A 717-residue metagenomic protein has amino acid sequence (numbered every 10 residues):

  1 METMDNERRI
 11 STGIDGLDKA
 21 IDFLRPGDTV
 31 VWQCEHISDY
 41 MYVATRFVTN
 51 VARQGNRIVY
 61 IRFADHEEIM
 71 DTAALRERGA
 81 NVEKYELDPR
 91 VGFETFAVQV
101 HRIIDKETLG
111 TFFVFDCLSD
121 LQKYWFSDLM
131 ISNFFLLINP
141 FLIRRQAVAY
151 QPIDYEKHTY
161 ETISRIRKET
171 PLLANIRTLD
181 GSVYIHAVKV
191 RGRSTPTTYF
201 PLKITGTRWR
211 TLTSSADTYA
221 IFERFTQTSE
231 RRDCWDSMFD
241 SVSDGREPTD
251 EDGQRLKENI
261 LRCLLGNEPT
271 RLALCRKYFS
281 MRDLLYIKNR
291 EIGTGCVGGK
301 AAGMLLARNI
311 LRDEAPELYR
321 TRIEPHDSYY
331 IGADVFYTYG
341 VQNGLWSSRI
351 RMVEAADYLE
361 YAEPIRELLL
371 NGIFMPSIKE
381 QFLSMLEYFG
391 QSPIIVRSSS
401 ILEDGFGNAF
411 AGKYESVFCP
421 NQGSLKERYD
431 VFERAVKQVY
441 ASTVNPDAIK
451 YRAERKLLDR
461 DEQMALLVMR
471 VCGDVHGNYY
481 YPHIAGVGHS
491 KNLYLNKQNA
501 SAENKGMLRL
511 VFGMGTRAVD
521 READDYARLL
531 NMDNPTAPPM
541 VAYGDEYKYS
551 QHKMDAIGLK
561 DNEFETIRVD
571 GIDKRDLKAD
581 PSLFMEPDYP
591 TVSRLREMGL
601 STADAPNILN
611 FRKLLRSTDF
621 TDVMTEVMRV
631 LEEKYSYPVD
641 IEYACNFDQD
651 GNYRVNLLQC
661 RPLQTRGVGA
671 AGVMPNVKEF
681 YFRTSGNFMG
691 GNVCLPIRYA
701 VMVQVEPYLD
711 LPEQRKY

Functional and structural regions predicted by a protein language model:
E2-N6, S194-Q227: C-terminal regions of RecA-like/P-loop NTPase motor modules
R9-D65: Glycine-rich P-loop/Walker A and Walker A-like loops and their local beta1-loop-alpha1 context in P-loop NTPases
G27-Q33, R57-V59, G110-F112, V148-Y150 (+1 more regions): Residue-level preference for the first positions of well-ordered beta-strands
Q54-K123: Conserved inter-motif catalytic segment of the P-loop NTP-binding fold
Y124-W125, M130-K157: Substrate-engagement module of ASCE P-loop NTPases
A147, I153-T207: Phosphate-binding/switch region of NTP-binding enzymes
E156, L272, Y278-L318, G372-Y717: Conserved mixed alpha/beta core segments that line enzyme active sites in large multi-domain catalysts
L284-R351, A355-P376: A conserved helix-loop-beta module that forms one wall/lid of the active-site cleft in ATP-utilizing catalytic domains
